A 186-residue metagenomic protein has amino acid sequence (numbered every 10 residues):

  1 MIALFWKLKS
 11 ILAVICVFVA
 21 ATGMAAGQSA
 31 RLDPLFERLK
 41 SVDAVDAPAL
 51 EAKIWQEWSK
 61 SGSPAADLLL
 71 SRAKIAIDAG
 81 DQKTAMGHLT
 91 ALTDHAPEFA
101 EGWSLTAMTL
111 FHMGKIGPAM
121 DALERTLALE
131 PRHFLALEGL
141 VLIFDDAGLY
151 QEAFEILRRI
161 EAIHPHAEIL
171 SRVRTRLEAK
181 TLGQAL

Functional and structural regions predicted by a protein language model:
Q56, K60, F154-L186: Terminal, low-structured helical/coil segments at or just beyond the last alpha-helical repeat
A91-L92, R125-T126, R159-I160: Canonical positions in the second alpha-helix
H95, L129, A162-I163: Structural marker of alpha-solenoid helical repeat scaffolds
